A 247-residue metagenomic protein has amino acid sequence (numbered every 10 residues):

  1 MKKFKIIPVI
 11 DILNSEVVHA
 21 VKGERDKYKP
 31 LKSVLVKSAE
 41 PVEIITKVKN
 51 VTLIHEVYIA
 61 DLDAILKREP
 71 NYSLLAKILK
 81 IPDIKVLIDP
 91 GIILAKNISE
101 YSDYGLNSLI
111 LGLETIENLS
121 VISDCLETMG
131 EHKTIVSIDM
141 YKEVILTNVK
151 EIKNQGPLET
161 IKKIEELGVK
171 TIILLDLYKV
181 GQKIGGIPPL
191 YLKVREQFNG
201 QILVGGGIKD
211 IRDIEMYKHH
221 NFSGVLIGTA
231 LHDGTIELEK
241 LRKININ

Functional and structural regions predicted by a protein language model:
K5-I12, V57-I59, V86-P90, L109-L111 (+4 more regions): Hydrophobic faces of well-ordered beta-strands that scaffold small-molecule active sites in alpha/beta enzyme cores
P8, I12-K32, S102, L106-V180: Conserved anion-binding
V21-D63: N-terminal beta-alpha supersecondary unit
V36-N50, L94-S99, I152-K163, I214: Short, acidic/polar
N50-Y104, P188: N-terminal active-site wall of soluble small-molecule enzyme domains
E69-A76, K150-E159, I184-L192: Charged helix-capping and loop-helix junction motifs
I81, V86-S108, L190-G224: Catalytic cores of alpha/beta
Y104-V121, D176-K179, G206-D213, H220-K240: Glycine-rich phosphate-binding active-site loops on the catalytic face of alpha/beta enzymes
